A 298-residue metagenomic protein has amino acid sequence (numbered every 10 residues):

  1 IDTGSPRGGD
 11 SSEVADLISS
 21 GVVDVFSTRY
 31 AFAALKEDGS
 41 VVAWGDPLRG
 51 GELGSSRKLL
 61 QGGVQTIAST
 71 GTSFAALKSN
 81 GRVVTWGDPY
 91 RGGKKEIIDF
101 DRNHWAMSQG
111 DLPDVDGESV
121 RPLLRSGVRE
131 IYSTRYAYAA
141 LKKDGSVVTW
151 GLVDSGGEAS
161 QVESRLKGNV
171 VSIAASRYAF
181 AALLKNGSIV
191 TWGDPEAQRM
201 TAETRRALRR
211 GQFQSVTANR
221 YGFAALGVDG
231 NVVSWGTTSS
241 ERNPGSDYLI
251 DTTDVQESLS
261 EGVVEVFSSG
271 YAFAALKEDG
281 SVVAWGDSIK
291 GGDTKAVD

Functional and structural regions predicted by a protein language model:
I1-L17, W44-L60, W86-L123, V148-L166 (+3 more regions): Short glycine/serine- and acidic-residue-enriched loop/turn motifs that recur at repeat junctions
I1-T3, V14, V23-Y30, E37-S40 (+7 more regions): Long tandem-repeat architectures and their stereotyped inter-repeat linkers in very large proteins
D2, A31-A34, A43, S73-A76 (+9 more regions): Conserved core positions of repeat-based scaffolds
S11, S27-Y30, G39, G71-T72 (+15 more regions): Generic signature of intrinsically disordered, low-complexity, basic-rich segments and short cationic peptides
A15, S19, F26, A31-F32 (+17 more regions): Aromatic/pi-system hotspot detector in well-structured domains
S20-D24, E37-S40, G62-T66, S79-R82 (+9 more regions): Tandem repeat domain/solenoid detector
L35, R57, L77-S79, G93-K94 (+8 more regions): Generic cytosolic/nucleocytoplasmic N-terminal low-complexity/intrinsically disordered segments
E37, D46, S79, D88 (+10 more regions): Short loop/turn segments immediately following the C-termini of beta-strands
